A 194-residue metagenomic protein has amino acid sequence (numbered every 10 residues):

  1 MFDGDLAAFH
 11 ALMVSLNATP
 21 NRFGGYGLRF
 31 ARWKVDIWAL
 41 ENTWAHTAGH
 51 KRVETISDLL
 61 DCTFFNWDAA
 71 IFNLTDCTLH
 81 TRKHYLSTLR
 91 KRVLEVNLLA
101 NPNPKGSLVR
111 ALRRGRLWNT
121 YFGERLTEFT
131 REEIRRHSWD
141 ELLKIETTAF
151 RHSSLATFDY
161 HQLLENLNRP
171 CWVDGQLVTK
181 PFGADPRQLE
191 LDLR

Functional and structural regions predicted by a protein language model:
M1-R194: Catalytic cores of the polymerase beta-like nucleotidyltransferase superfamily and closely associated nucleotide
